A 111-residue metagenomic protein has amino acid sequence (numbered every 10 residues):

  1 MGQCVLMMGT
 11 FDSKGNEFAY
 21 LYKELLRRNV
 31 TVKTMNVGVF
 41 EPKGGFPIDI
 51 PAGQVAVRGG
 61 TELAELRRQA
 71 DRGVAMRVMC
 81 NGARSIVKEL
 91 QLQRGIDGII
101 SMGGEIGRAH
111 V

Functional and structural regions predicted by a protein language model:
M1-E41, G98, R108: N-terminal phosphate-binding or glycine-rich loops at protein starts, especially the Walker A/P-loop of NTPases
F11-K14, F18, R72-A83, G107: Generic structural signal for well-ordered, non-membrane alpha-helical segments in soluble metabolic enzymes
L26-R28, P42, F46, G53 (+1 more regions): Short, surface-exposed, charged/polar-biased interaction segments
G45-G95: Phosphate/nucleotide-donor binding subsite
L90-G107: A short, small-residue-rich loop immediately preceding and capping a beta-strand
